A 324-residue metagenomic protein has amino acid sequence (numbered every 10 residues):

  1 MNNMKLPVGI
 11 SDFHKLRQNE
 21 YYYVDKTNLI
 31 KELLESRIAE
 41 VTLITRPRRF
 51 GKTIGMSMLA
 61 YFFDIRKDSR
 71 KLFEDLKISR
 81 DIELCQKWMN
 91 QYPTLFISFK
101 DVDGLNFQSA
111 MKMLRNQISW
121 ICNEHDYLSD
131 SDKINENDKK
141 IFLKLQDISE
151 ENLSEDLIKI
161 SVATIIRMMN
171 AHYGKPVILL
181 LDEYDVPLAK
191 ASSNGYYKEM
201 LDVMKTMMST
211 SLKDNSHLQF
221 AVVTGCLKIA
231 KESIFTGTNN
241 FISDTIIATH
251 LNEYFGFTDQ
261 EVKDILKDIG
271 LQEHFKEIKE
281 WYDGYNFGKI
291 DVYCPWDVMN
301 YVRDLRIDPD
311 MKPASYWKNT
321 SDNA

Functional and structural regions predicted by a protein language model:
M1-D81: Walker A/P-loop-proximal flanking segment of P-loop NTPase domains
N2-K5, S11, L271-A324: C-terminal leucine-rich, beta-strand-based interaction scaffolds used for sensing/assembly
G9, H14, D64-Y127: P-loop NTPase motor core
F107, K213-L218, I229-I247: Short regulatory helix/loop adjacent to the ATP-binding pocket of P-loop NTPases
C122, S161-N170, E199-Q219: Substrate-engagement module of ASCE P-loop NTPases
Y173-Y197: Conserved P-loop NTPase "ATPase switch" module shared by AAA+ and STAND
I178-D182, T206, Q219-C226: Structural recognition of the conserved hydrophobic beta-strand(s) that form the central parallel beta-sheet of P-loop
K231-T236, D244-Y301: Amphipathic alpha-helical segments of the small helical/lid subdomains adjacent to P-loop NTPase cores
